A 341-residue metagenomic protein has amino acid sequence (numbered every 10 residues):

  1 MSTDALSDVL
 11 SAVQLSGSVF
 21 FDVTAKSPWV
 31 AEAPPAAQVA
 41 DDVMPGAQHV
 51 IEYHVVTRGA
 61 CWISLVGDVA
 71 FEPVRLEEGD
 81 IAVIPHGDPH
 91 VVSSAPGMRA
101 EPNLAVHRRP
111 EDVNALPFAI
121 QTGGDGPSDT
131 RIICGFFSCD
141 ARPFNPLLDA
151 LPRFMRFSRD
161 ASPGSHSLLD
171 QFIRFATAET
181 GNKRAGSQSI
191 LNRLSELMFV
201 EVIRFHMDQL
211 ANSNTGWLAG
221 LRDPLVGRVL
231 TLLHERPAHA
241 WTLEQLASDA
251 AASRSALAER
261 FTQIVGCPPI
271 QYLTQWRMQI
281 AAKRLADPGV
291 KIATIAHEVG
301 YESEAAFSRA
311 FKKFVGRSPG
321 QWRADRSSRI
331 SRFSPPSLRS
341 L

Functional and structural regions predicted by a protein language model:
M1-E32, T122, R131, S138 (+2 more regions): A short, N-terminal "cap"/entry segment at the start of jelly-roll beta-barrel domains of the cupin/DSBH fold
M1-L76, D80, V91-Q121: Generic protein-terminus/edge-of-domain signal
V56, L233-R236, R284-L285: Short helix-to-turn junction characteristic of helix-turn-helix DNA-binding domains, especially the helix
P110-C134, S138: Amphipathic alpha-helical blocks and their helix-capping loop/short-beta junctions
R131-L232: An amphipathic alpha-helical interaction segment
L197, E201-M207, R228-Q279, A296-Q321: Basic/polar phosphate-binding segments, predominantly the helix-turn-helix DNA-binding elements of transcriptional
K283, V290-K291, E298, A305-L341: …primarily DNA-binding HTH/wHTH and HhH modules…
